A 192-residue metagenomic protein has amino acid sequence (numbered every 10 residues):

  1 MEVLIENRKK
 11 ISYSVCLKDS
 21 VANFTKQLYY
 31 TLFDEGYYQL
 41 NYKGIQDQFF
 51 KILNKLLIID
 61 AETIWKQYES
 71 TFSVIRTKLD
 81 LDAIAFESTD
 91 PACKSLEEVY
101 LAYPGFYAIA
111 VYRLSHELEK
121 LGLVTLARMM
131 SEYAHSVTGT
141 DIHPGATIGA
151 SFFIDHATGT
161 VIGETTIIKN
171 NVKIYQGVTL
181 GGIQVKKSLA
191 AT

Functional and structural regions predicted by a protein language model:
M1-E132: Terminal amphipathic alpha-helical/low-complexity segments used for targeting or macromolecular assembly
S115-T192: Flexible, glycine/small-residue-enriched loop-and-beta-strand segment within the central core of proteins
